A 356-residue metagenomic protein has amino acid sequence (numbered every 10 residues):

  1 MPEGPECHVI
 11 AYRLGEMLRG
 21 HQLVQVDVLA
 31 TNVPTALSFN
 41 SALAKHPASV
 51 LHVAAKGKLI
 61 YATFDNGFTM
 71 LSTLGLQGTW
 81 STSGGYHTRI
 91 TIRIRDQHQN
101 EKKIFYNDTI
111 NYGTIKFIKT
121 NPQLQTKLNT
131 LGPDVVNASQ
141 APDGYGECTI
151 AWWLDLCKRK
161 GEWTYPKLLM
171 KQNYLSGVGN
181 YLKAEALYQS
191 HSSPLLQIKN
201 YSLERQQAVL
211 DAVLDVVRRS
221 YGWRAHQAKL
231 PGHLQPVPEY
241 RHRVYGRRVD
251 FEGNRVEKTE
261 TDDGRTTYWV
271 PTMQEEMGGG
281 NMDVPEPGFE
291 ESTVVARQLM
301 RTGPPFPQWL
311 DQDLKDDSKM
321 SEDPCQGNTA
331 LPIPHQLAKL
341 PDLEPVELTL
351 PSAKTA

Functional and structural regions predicted by a protein language model:
M1-T130, V136, T267, E276-G280 (+2 more regions): Acidic, proline/glycine-enriched N-terminal capping motif
I10-R13, M17, V26, A42 (+5 more regions): Residues that form generic nucleotide/phosphate-binding pockets
R19, L187, H191-S192, R218-Y221 (+1 more regions): Hydrophobic/aromatic-lined pockets within catalytic cores
P47-S49, L168-M170, G253-R255: Short hydrophobic "helix-edge" motifs at membrane interfaces and signal-peptide entry regions
F64, M70-S192, Q197-E204, V209 (+3 more regions): Phosphate/anion-contacting hairpin/loop surfaces
Q99, L196-S220, P287-Q298: Short, conserved aromatic-histidine micro-motifs
V217-V346, P351: C-terminal accessory segment of soluble enzyme catalytic cores
A353-A356: A positional/structural detector of protein chain ends, strongest at the extreme C-terminus and weakly at the extreme
